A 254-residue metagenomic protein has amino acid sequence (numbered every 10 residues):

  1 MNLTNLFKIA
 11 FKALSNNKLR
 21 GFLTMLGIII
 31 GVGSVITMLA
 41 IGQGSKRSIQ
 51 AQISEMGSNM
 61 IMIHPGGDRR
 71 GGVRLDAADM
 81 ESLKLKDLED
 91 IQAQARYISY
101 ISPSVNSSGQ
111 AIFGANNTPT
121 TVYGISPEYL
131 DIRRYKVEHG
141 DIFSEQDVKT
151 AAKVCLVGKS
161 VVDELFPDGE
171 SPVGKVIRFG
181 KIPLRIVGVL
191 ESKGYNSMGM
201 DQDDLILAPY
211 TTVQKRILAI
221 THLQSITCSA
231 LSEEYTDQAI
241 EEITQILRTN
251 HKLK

Functional and structural regions predicted by a protein language model:
M1-I30: N-terminal Sec/SRP start-transfer signal
L3, F7, K84, T118 (+3 more regions): Short, conserved glycine- and acidic-residue-centered signature motifs in active-site or ligand-binding loops
A10-A13, I28, G44, S48 (+5 more regions): Amphipathic alpha-helical segments that mediate coupling or scaffolding at interfaces
K12-N16, R20, A51, E55 (+3 more regions): Conserved amphipathic alpha-helical interaction elements at protein-protein interfaces in regulatory, energy-coupling
L19-R47: Short, strongly hydrophobic transmembrane alpha-helices
Q43-T121, I125-D131, D163-E164, Q214-K215 (+1 more regions): Hydrophobic, regular-secondary-structure patches
E128-F143, A152-L253: Mid-to-C-terminal secondary-structure elements that act as membrane-proximal/extracytoplasmic interface segments
